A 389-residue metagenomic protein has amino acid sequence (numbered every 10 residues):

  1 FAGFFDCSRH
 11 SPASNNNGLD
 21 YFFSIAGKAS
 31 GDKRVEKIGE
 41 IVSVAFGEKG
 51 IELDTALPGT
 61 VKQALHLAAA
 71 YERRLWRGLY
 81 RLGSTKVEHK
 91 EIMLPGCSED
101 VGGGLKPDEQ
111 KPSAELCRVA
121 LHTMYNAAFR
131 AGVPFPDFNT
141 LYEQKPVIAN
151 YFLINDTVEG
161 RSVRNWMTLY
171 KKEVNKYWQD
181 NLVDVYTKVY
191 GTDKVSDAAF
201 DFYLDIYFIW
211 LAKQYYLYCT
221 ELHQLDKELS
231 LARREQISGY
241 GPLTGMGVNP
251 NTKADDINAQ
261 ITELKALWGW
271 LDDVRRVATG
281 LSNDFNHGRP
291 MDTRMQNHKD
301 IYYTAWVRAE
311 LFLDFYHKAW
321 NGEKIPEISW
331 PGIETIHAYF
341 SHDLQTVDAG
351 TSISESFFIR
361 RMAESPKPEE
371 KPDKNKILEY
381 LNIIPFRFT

Functional and structural regions predicted by a protein language model:
F1-T389: Active-site- or binding-pocket-proximal scaffold segments within functional domains
